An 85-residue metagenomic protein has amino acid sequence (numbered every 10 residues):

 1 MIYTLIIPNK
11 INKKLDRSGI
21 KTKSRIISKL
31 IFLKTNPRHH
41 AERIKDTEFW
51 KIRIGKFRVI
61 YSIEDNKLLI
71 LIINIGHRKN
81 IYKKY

Functional and structural regions predicted by a protein language model:
I2-L5, D16-S24, I54, S62-Y85: Enriched for short, Lys/Arg-rich terminal
N12, K45, Y82: Nucleotide phosphate-binding site architecture
L15, G19, K34-P37: Flexible interhelical turns and helix-capping residues at alpha-helix boundaries within structured domains
S28-R53: A short, surface-exposed loop/turn module that caps and links secondary-structure elements
